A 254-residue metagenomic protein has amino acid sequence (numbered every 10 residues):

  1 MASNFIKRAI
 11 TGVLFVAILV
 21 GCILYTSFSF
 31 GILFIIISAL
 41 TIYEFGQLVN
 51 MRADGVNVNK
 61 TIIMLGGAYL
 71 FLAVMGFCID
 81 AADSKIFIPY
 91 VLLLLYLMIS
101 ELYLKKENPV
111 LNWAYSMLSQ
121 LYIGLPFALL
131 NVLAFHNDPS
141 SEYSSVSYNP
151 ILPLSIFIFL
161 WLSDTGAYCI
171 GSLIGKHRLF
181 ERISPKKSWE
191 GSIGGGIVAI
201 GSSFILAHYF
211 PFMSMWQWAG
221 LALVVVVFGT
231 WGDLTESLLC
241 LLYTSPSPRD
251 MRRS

Functional and structural regions predicted by a protein language model:
M1-L223: Membrane-embedded alpha-helical bundles of polytopic integral membrane proteins
W231-L242: Transmembrane alpha-helical segments of integral membrane proteins
Y243-S254: Single conserved hydrophobic/aromatic residue that forms the stacking wall/gate of nucleotide- or nucleobase-binding
